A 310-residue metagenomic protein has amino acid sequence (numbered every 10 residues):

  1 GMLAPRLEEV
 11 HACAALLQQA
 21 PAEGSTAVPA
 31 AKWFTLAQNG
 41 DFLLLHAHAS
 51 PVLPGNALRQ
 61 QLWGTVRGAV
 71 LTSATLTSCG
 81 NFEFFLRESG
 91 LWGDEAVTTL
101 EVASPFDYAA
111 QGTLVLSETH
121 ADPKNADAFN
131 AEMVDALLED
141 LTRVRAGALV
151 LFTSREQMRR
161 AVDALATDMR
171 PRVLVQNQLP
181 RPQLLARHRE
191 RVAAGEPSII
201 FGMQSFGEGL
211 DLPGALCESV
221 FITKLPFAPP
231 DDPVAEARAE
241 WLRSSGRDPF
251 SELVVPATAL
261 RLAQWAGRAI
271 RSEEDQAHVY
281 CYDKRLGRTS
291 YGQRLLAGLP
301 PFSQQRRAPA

Functional and structural regions predicted by a protein language model:
G1-A310: ASCE RecA-like P-loop NTPase motor cores that couple ATP hydrolysis to mechanical translocation on nucleic acids
